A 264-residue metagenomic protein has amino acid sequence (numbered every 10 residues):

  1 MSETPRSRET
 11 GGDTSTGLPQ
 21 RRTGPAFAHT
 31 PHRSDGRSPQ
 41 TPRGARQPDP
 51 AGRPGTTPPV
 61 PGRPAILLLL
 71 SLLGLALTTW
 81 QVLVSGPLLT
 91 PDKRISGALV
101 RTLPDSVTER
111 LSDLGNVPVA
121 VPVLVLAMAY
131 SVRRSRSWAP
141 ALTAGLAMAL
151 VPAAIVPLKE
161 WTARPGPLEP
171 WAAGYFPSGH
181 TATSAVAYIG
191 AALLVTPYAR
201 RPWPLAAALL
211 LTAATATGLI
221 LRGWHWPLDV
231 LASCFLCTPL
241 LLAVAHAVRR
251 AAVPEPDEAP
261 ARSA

Functional and structural regions predicted by a protein language model:
M1-V119, K159-P167: N-terminal transmembrane-helix/juxtamembrane module of multi-pass inner/ER membrane proteins
P50-G62, A129-S137, A191-Y198, A243-R249: Structural signal for the C-terminal ends of transmembrane alpha-helices and the immediately following loop
R63-L69, A139-A147, W203-A207, A232: Alpha-helical transmembrane segments of integral membrane proteins
L77-T78, A149-P157, L210-I220: Aromatic-anchored segments of alpha-helical transmembrane domains
S96, S112, I155-K159, A163 (+3 more regions): Membrane-water interface at transmembrane helix exits
P122, L126, Y130-Y198, P202: Membrane-interface loops
L168-A264: Membrane-embedded catalytic cores of phosphoryl/pyrophosphoryl-handling enzymes
